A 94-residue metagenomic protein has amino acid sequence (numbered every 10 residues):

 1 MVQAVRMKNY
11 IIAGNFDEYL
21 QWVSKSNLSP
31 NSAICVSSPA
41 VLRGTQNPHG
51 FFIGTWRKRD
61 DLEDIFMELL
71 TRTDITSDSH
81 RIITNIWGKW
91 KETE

Functional and structural regions predicted by a protein language model:
M1-E94: Short, flexible loop motifs at catalytic/binding sites
